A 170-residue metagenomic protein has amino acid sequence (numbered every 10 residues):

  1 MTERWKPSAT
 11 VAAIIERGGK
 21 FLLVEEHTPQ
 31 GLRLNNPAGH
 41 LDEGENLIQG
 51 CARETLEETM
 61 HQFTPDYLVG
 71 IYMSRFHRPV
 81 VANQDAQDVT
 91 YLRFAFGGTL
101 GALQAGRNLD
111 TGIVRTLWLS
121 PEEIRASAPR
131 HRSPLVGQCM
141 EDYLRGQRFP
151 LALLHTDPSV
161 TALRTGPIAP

Functional and structural regions predicted by a protein language model:
M1-N36, F63, Y67: N-terminal strand-loop-strand
E3-K6, P129-R130, R145, P150: A beta-strand edge to alpha-helix "cap/lid" segment located at domain peripheries
W5, G31-L32, Y72-P79: Short, solvent-exposed loop/turn segments at secondary-structure junctions
V24, G106-L109, L151-H155: Short, hydrophobic secondary-structure boundary micro-motifs
P37-A38, E43, V69: Short glycine-rich loop/turn motifs that provide flexible caps or phosphate-binding loops at active sites
L41-T64, S74-P134, G166-A169: Unchanged
Q138-P170: Charged phosphate-binding loop/patch that engages nucleotide di/tri-phosphates or the phosphate backbone of nucleic
